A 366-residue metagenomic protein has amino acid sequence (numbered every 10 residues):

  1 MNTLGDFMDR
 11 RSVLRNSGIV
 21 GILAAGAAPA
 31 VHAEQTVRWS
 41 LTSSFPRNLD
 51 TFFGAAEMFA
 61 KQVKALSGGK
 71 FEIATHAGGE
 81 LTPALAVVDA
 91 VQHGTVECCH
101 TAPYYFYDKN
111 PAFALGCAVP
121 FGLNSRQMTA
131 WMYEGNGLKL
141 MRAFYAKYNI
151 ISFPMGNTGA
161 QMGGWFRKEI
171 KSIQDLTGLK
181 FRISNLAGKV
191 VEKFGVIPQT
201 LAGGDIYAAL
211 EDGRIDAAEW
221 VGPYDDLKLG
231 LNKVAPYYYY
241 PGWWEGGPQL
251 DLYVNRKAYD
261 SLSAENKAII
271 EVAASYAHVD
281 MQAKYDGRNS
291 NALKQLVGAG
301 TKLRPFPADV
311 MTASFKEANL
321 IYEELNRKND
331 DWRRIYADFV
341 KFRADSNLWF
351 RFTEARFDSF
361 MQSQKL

Functional and structural regions predicted by a protein language model:
M1-F7: Short, Lys/Arg-enriched N-terminal segments with co-localized hydrophobic residues within the first ~10-30 amino acids
F7-G26, H32-M128, L138-L366: N-terminal secretory/targeting leader peptides
Y133-G137: An N-terminal domain-start capping segment
